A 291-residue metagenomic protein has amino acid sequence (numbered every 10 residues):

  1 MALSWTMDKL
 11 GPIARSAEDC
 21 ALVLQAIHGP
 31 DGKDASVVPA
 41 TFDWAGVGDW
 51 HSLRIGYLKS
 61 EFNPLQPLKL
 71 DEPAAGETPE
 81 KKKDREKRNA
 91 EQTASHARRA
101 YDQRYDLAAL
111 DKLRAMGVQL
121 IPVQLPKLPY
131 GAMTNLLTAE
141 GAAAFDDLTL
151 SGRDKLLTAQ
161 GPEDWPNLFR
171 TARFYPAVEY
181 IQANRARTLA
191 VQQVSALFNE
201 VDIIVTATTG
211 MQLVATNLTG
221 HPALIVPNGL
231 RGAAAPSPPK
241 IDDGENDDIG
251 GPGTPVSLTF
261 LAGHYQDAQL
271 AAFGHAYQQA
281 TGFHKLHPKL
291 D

Functional and structural regions predicted by a protein language model:
M1-I27, A207, N217-L230, T254-T259: Short glycine/serine-rich loop segments
M1-Y101, Q279-D291: A short helix-breaking turn/cap at a secondary-structure junction
P12, N246-I249, T254-Q266, L270-Q278 (+1 more regions): Short, well-ordered beta-strand elements
D19-V23, Y105, E179, A183 (+1 more regions): Short amphipathic alpha-helical coupling segments at ligand-binding clamshell hinges and other catalytic/signaling
S52-T93, I121, N135-V191, A233-L258: Short helix-loop capping/hinge segments that flank enzyme active sites or metal/cofactor-binding pockets
K112, V214-N217: Hydrophobic/aromatic ligand-binding patch that stacks against planar heteroaromatic rings of cofactors or nucleotides
L125-L137: Acidic helix-start/capping segments at beta-turn-to-alpha-helix junctions
D202-I204: Short, Asp-centered acidic motifs that coordinate Mg2+ and/or phosphate in catalytic or ligand-binding sites
